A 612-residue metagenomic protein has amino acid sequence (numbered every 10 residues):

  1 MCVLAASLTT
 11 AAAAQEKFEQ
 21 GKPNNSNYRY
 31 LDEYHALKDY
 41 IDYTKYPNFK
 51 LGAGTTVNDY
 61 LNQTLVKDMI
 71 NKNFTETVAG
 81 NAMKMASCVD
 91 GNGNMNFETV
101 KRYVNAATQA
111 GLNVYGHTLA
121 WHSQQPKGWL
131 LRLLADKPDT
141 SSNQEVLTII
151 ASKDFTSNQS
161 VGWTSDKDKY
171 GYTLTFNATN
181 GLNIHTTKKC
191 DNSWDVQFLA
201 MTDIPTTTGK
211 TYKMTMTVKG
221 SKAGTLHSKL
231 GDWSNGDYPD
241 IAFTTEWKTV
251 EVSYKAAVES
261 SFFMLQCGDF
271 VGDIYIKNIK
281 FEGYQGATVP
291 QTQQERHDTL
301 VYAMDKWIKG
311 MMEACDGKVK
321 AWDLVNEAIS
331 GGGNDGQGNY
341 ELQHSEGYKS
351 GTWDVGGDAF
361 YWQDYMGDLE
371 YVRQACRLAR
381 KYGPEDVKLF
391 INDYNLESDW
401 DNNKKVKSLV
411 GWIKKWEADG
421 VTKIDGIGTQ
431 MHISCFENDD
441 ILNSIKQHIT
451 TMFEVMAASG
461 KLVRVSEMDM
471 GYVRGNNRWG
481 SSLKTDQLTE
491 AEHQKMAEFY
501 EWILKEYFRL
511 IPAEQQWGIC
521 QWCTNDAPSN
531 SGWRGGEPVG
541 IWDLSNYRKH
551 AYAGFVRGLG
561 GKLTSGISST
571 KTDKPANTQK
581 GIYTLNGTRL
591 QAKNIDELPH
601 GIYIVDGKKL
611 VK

Functional and structural regions predicted by a protein language model:
E16-R102, A106-E145, I150, D154-T156 (+10 more regions): N-terminal substrate-binding region of glycoside hydrolase catalytic domains
H35, V89, L131-S141, E282-Q293 (+6 more regions): Aromatic-rich peripheral "rim/lid" segments of glycoside hydrolase catalytic domains that contact and position glycan
N81, A106, R132-Q144, T292-V325 (+3 more regions): An active-site-proximal structural segment forming one wall of the substrate-binding cleft that immediately precedes
V146-L147, A151-S157, L182, T186 (+4 more regions): Extra-cytoplasmic beta-strand recognition segments
G171-S193: Short carbohydrate-recognition loop motifs
S193-L199, K222-W233, S261-Q266: Beta-strand acidic-aromatic groove motif in beta-rich domains, primarily in extracellular
T249-F281, D316: Extracellular beta-strand ligand-recognition surfaces/modules
G566-K612: C-terminal outer-membrane/trafficking sorting elements
